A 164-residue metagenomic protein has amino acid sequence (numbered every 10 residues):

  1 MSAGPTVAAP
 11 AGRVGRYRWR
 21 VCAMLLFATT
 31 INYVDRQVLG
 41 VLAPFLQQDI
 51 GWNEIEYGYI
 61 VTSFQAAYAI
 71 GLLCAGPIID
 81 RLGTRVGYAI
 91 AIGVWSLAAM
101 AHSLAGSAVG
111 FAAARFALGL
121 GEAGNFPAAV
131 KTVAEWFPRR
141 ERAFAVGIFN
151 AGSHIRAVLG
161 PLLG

Functional and structural regions predicted by a protein language model:
R20-E54: Extracytoplasmic
T30, T62-A66, G93, M100 (+2 more regions): Transmembrane alpha-helical cores of Major Facilitator Superfamily
Q37, Q65-L73, A123, A157-V158: Residue-level signature of mid-helix packing/kink "hotspots" within the transmembrane helices of 12-pass Major
A43, A75, R156-G164: Small-residue (Gly/Pro/Ala) motifs that create kinks and tight helix-helix packing interfaces
G51, G83, L104-G110, P138: Helix-breaking motifs and short loop linkers at transmembrane-helix boundaries and internal kinks in secondary membrane
E54-Y57, V61: Juxtamembrane helix-start elements in MFS-like secondary transporters
I70-G106: Conserved MFS/SLC helix-loop-helix module at the cytosolic interface between two early adjacent transmembrane helices
A114-G152: Cytoplasmic helix-loop-helix junction between adjacent transmembrane helices in 12-TM secondary transporters
